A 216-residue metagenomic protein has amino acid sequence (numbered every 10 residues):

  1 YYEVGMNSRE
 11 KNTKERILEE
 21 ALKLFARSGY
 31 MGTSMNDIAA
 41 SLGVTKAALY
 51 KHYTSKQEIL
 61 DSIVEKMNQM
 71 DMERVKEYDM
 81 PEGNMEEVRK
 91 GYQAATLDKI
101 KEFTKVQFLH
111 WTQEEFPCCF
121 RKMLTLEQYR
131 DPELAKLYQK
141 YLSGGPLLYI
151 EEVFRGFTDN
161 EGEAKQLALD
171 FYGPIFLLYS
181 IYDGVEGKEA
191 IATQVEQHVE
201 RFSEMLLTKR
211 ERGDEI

Functional and structural regions predicted by a protein language model:
Y1-N12, E82, R212-I216: N-terminal intrinsically disordered/low-complexity leader segments
R16, E20, L24-K66: Helix-turn-helix
K56, I63, M67, D71 (+4 more regions): Hydrophobic/aromatic residues within well-ordered alpha-helical segments
D61-F103: Amphipathic alpha-helical linker/stalk segments
D71-V75, E115, P132, I175-E186 (+1 more regions): Short amphipathic alpha-helical interaction/hinge segments
K90-Q113, C118, K122-L126, K165 (+4 more regions): Amphipathic alpha-helical segments that line or abut small-molecule/effector binding pockets and mediate allosteric
T112-D159, E200: Amphipathic alpha-helical packing segments from all-alpha helical-bundle domains
K136-K140, G144, F154-F202, D214-I216: Hydrophobic/aromatic-rich alpha-helical bundle segments in the mid-to-C-terminal region
